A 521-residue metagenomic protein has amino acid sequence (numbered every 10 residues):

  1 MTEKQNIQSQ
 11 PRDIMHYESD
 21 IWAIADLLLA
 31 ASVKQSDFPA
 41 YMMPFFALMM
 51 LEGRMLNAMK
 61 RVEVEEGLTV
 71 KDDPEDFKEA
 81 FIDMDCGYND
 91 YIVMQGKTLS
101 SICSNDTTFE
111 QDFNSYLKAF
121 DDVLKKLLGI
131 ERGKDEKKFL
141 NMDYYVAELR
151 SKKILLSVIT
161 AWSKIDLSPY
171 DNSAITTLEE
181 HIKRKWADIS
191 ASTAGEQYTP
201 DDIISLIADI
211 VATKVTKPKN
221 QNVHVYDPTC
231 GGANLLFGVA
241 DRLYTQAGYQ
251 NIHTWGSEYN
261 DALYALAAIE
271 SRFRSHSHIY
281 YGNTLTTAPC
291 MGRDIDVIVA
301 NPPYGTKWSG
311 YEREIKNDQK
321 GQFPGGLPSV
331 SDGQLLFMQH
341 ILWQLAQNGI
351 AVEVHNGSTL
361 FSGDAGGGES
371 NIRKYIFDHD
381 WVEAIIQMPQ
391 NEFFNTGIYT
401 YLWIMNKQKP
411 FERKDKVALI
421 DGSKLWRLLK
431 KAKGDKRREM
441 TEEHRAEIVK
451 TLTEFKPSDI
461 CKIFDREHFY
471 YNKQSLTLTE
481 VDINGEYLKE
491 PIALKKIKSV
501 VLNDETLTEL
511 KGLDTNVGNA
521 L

Functional and structural regions predicted by a protein language model:
M1-E3, R132-E136, K152-S157, E180-W186 (+5 more regions): Short amphipathic alpha-helical segments, especially helix-boundary/capping motifs
M1-V215, Y280-T284, P289, Q387-Q390 (+2 more regions): Non-catalytic, mostly N-terminal accessory regions of nucleic-acid modification and defense proteins
T2-Q8, R12, G292-L521: A conserved structural/catalytic subdomain of Rossmann-like adenosyl-cofactor enzymes
Y17, D37, A174, L178 (+9 more regions): Helical mechanochemical/support elements of P-loop NTPase systems and associated helical scaffolds
Q35-D37, K219, G397: Solvent-exposed loop and beta-edge segments used for protein-protein assembly and interaction
A194-A300, G305-K316, G321, L335 (+6 more regions): Conserved S-adenosyl-L-methionine
